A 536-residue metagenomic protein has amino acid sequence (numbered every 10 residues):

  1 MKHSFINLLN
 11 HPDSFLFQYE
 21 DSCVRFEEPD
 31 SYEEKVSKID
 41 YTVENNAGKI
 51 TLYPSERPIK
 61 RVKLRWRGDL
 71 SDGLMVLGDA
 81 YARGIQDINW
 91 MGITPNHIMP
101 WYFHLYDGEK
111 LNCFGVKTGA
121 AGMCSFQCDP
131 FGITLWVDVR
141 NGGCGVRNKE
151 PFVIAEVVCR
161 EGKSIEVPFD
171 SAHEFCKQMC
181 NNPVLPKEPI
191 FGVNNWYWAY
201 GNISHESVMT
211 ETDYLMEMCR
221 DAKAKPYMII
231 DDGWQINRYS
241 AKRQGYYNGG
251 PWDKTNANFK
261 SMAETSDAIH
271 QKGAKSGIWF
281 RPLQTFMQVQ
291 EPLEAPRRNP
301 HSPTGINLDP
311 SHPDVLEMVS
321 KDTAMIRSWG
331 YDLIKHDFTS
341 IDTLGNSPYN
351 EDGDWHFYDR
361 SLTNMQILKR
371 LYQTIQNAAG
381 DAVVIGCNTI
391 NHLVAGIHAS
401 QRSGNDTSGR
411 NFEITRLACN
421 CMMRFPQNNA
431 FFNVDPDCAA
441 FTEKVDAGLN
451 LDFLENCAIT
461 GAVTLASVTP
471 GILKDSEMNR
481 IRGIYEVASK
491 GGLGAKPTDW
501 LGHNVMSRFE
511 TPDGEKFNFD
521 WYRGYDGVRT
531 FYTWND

Functional and structural regions predicted by a protein language model:
K2-Y227, L333: Carbohydrate-recognition beta-sandwich/jelly-roll modules in extracellular/periplasmic carbohydrate-active proteins
R25-P29, I203-S207, D342, P470-R482: Surface-exposed flexible segments
P54-E56, G68, A120, V139-N141 (+7 more regions): Short, flexible loop/turn elements at secondary-structure junctions
L77-A80, A222-D232, G492-H503, D536: A generic structural motif
Y102, A224-E443, L449, E477: Aromatic- and carboxylate-enriched substrate-binding clefts and catalytic-loop regions of carbohydrate-active enzymes
D138-R140, R147-E156, N194, S361-D536: Active-site-proximal substrate-binding groove within the catalytic cores of carbohydrate-active enzymes
I190-G192, N350, C457: Surface-exposed beta-strand-to-loop junctions that form interaction patches on eukaryotic regulatory domains
G201-N202, R238, S467-T469: Short helix/loop capping segments that flank catalytic or ligand/cofactor-binding pockets
